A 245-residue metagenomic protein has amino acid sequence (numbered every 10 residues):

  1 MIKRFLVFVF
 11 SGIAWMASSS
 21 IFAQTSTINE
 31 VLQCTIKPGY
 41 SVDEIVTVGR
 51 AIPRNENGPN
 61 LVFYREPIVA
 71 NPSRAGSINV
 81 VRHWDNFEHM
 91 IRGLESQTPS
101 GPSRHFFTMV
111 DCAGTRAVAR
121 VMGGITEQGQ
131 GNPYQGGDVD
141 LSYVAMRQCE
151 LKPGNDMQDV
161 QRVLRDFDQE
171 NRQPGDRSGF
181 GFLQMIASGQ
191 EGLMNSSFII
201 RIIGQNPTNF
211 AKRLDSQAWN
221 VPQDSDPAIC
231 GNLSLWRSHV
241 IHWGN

Functional and structural regions predicted by a protein language model:
M1-R4: Positively charged n-region of N-terminal signal peptides that target proteins for export
V7-G12: Sec-dependent N-terminal signal peptides
S18-S19: N-terminal signal peptide c-region/cleavage motif recognized by signal peptidases
F22-N245: Short S/T/G/P-rich N-terminal loop/turn motif that feeds into the first structured element of a domain
